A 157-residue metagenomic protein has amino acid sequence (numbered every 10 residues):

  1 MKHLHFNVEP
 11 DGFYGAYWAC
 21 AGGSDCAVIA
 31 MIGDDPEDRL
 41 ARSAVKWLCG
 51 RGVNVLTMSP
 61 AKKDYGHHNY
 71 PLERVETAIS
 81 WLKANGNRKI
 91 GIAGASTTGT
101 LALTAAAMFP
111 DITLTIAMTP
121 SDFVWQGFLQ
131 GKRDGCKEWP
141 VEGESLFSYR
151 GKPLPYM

Functional and structural regions predicted by a protein language model:
M1-C26: N-terminal cap/lid segment of alpha/beta-hydrolase-fold proteins
D25, M31-E37: Active-site glycine-rich loops that stabilize anionic/oxyanionic intermediates across multiple enzyme folds
I29-A30, V55-M58, G91-A93, A117: Structural recognition of the beta-strand scaffold that forms the well-ordered cores of secreted hydrolase catalytic
D35-E37, S80-Y156: Primarily recognizes the serine-hydrolase "nucleophile elbow" in alpha/beta-hydrolase and SGNH/GDSL folds
L40: N-terminal carbohydrate-binding/catalytic regions of secreted carbohydrate-active enzymes
S43-A44, L48, A78, A102: Residues within well-ordered alpha-helices
V45-G66: Conserved alpha/beta-hydrolase
S59-G91: Catalytic nucleophile-loop/oxyanion-hole region of alpha/beta-hydrolase and closely related hydrolase-like folds
